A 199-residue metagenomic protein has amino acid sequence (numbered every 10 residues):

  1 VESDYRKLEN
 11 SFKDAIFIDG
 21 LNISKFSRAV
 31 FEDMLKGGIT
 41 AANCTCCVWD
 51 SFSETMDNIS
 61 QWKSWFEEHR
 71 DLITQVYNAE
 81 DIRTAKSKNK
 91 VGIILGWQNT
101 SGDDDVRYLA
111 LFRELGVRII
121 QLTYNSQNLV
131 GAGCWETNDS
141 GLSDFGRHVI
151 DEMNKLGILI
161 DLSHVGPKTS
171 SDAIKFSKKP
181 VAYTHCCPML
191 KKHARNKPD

Functional and structural regions predicted by a protein language model:
V1-D139, D144, M189-D199: N-terminal hydrophobic targeting/anchoring segments and the immediately downstream early-domain regions of hydrolases
F145-D199: Catalytic pocket-lining loop regions of alpha/beta-barrel enzymes, especially the amidohydrolase/enolase/GH5 lineages
